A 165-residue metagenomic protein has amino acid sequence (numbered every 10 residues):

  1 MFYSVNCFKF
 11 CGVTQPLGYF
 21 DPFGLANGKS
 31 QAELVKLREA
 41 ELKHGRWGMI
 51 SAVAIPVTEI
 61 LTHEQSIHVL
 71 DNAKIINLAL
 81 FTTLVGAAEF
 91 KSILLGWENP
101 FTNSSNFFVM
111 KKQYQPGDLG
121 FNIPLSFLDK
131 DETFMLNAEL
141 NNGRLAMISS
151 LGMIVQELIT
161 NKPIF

Functional and structural regions predicted by a protein language model:
M1-F165: Alpha-helical transmembrane segments and their helix-helix packing motifs
